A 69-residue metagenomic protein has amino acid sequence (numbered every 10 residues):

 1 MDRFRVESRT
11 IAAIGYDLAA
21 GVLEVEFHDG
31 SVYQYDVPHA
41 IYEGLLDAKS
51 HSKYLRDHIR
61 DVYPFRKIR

Functional and structural regions predicted by a protein language model:
M1-R69: Acidic/histidine-enriched, beta-strand-rich ligand/metal-binding domains
